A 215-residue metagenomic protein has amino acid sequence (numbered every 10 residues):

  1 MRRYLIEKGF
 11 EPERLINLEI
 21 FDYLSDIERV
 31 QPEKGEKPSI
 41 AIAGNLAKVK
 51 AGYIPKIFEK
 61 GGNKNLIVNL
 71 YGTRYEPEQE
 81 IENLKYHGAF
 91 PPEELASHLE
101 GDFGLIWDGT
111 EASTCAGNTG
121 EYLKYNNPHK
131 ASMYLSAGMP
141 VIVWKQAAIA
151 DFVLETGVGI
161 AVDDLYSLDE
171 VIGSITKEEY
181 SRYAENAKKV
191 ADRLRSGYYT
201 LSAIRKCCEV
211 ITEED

Functional and structural regions predicted by a protein language model:
M1-R14: A short, active-site helix/loop in glycosyltransferases that binds the activated sugar's phosphate group
M1-R3, V141, A148-I149, S167: Alpha-helix capping/helix-boundary segments
I20-E100: Conserved catalytic-core segment of nucleotide-activated headgroup transferases in glycan assembly
V49, L99-A137, V143-D151: Nucleotide-sugar-dependent
A150-V171: Change "using UDP/GDP/dTDP sugars" to "using nucleotide sugars
D163-Y166, E170, K177-I211: A charged, aromatic-enriched C-terminal amphipathic alpha-helix characteristic of glycosyltransferases across folds
